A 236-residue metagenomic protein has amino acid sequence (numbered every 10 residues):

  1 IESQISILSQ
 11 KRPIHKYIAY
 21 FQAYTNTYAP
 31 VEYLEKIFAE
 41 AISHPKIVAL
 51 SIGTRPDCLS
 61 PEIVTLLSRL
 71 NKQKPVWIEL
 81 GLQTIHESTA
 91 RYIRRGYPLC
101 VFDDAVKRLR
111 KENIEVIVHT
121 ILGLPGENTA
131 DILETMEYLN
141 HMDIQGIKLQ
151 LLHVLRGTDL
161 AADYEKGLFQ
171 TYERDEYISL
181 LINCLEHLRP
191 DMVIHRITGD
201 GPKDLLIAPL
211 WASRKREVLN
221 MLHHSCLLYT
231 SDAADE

Functional and structural regions predicted by a protein language model:
I1, L34, F102-D103, N128 (+3 more regions): Aromatic/hydrophobic pocket-lining residues that form the small-molecule binding cavity in soluble enzyme cores
I1-Q4, L8-V31, K46-L59, P75-V101 (+1 more regions): Core AdoMet radical
V31-A39, S60-L70, I93, I132: Distinct, well-ordered alpha-helical segments
A39-P45, L67-P75, K111: Acidic (Asp/Glu)-rich catalytic clusters
F102-I114, Y172-L188: Alpha-helix-loop-beta-strand connector modules within alpha/beta enzyme cores
L122-E127, Q145-T171, D191-A212: Flexible glycine/acidic-rich beta-alpha junction loops that bind and position SAM and/or redox cofactors in anaerobic
G126-N140: Catalytic cores of alpha/beta
Y229-A234: Conserved small/polar residues in nucleotide/adenosyl-binding loops
